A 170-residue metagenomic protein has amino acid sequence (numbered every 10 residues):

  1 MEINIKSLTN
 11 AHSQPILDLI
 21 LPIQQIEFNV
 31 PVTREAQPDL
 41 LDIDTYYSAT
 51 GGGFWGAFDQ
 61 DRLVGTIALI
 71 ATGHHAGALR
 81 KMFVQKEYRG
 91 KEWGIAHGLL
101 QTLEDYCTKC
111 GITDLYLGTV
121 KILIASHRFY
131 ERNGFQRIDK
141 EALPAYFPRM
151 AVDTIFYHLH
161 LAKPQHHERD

Functional and structural regions predicted by a protein language model:
I3, S7-E87, H97-T102, Y106 (+2 more regions): Acetyl-CoA-dependent GNAT
S7, C110, K121: Conserved residues at beta->alpha junctions
F28, T108, P148-M150: Residue-level signature of transmembrane alpha-helix interfaces in integral membrane proteins
F83, E87, G111, G134: Conserved functional loop/turn residues at catalytic and ligand-binding sites
R89, T108, E131: Short polybasic/polar patches that bind polyanions
E92-G94: Glycine-rich phosphate-binding loop
T113-Y116, V120-I124, R128-D170: C-terminal "cap" of GNAT-fold acetyltransferases
